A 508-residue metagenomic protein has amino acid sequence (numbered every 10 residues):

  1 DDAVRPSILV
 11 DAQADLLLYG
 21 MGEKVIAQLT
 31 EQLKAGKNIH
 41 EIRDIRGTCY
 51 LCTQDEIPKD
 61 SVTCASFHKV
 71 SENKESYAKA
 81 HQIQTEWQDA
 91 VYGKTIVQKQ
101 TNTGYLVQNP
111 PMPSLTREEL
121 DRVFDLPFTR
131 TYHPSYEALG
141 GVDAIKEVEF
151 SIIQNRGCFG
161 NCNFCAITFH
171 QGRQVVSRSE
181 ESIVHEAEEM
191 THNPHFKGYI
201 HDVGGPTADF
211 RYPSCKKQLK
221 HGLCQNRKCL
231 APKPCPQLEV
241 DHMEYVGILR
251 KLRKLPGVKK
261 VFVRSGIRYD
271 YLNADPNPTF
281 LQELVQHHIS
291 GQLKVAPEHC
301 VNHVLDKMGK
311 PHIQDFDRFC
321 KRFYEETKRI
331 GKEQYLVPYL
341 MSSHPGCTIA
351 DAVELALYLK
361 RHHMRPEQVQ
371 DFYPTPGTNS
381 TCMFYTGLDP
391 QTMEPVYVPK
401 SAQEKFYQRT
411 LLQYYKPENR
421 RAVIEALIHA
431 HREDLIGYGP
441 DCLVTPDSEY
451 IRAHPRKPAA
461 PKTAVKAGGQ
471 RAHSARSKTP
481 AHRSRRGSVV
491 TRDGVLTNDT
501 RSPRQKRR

Functional and structural regions predicted by a protein language model:
D1-T101, Q108-N109, Y397: Glycine-rich beta-alpha loop elements in corrinoid/cobalamin-binding modules across cobalamin-dependent enzymes
I8-G20, T410-H454: Amphipathic alpha-helical packing elements
D15, V123, C158, I183 (+3 more regions): Conserved, mostly hydrophobic/aromatic
A78-S151: N-terminal [4Fe-4S]-dependent radical SAM core
L139-A166, Y199: N-terminal pre-triad scaffold of radical SAM enzymes
E189-V337, M341-P345: Conserved SAM/AdoMet-binding glycine-rich loop
H221, R227, P446-R508: Acidic, low-complexity intrinsically disordered tails
T279-F280, H344-R361: Catalytic cores of alpha/beta
